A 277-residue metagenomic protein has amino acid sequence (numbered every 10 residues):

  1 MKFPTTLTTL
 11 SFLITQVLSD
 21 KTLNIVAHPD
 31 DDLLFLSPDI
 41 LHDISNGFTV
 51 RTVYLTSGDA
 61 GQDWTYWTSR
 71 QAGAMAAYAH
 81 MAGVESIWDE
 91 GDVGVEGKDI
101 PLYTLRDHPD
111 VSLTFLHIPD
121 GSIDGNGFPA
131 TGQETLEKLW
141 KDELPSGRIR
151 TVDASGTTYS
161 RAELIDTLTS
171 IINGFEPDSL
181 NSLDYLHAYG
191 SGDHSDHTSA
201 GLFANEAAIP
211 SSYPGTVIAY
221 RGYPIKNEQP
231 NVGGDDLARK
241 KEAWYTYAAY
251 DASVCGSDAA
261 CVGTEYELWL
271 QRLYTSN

Functional and structural regions predicted by a protein language model:
M1-S19: Fungal secretory targeting signals
V17-N173, N205-I209, K241-A249, S253 (+1 more regions): Active-site rim/loop-helix segments in enzyme catalytic domains that contact anionic ligands
R51-Y54, F115, S179-S182, T216-R221: A structural signal for short, well-ordered beta-strand segments and their strand-loop junctions that often border
G58, P119, Y185-A188, T198: Catalytic metal-binding/acid-base residues of hydrolase active sites
G61-W64, A188-G192, E228-N231: A generic structural signal for short coil/turn motifs at secondary-structure boundaries
L164-A188: Proline-aspartate-enriched helix->loop->beta-strand connector
D193, T198-D251: Extended hydrophobic/aromatic segments used for targeting, binding, or gating
V232-N277: Terminal low-complexity/disordered tails
